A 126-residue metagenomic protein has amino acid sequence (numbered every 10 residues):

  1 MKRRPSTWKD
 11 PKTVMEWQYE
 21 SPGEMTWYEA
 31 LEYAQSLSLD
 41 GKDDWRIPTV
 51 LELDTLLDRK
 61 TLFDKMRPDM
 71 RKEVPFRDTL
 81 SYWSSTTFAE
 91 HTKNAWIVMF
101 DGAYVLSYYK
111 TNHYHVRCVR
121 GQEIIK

Functional and structural regions predicted by a protein language model:
M1-K2, P75-F76, K110-T111: Short solvent-exposed loop/turn micro-motifs enriched in small/polar/acidic residues
M1-W45, H115-V119: Extracellular adhesion/carbohydrate-recognition regions
E16, D58-K60, S107: A ubiquitous, low-specificity "background" feature that marks scattered single residues across proteins without
L31-D44, V50-M99: An exposed tryptophan-centered "aromatic clamp" motif
S81, S107-K126: Short, structured beta-strand segments at or near domain termini in extracellular proteins/domains
G102-L106: Short, P/G- and charge-enriched loop/turn segments at secondary-structure junctions
